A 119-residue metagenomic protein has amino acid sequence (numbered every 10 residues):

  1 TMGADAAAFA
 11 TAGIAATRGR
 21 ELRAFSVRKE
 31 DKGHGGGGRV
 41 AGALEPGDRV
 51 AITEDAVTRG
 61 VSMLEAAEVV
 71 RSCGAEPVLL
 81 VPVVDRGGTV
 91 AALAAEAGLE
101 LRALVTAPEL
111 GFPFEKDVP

Functional and structural regions predicted by a protein language model:
T1, A56, L79-V81: A generic secondary-structure micro-motif detector that highlights 1-2 residue hydrophobic/ambivalent hotspots embedded
T1-A7: Gly/Ser/Thr-rich loops at beta-strand to alpha-helix junctions that form or flank small-molecule/cofactor-binding
A7-A51, T58-E65, D117: Short, glycine/charge-rich flexible loops or terminal/linker lids adjacent to PRPP-binding catalytic cores
V27, T53, V81-V83: Short hydrophobic segments within beta-strands
D31-K32, A56-R59, V83-T89: Short Gly/Pro-enriched loop/turn and capping motifs at secondary-structure junctions
L64-P119: PRPP-dependent phosphoribosyltransferase catalytic core
